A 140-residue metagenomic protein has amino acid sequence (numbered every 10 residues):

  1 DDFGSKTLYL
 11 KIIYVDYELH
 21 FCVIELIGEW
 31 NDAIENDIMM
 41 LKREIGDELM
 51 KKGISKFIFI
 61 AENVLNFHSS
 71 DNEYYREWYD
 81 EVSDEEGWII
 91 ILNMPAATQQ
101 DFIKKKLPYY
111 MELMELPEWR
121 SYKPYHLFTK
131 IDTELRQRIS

Functional and structural regions predicted by a protein language model:
D1-G4, Y9-Y17, C22-N63, F67-S140: Amphipathic, Lys/Arg-enriched alpha-helical "gate/interface" segment within cytosolic domains that mediates
